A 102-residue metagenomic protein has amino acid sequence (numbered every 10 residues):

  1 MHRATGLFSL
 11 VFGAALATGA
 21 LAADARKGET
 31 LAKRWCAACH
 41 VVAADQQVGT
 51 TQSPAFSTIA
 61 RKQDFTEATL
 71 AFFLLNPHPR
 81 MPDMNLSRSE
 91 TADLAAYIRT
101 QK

Functional and structural regions predicted by a protein language model:
M1-T5: Positively charged n-region of N-terminal signal peptides that target proteins for export
G6-A17: Bacterial N-terminal signal peptides
A17-L31: Electrostatic cytochrome c docking/interface patches
R26, D64, N85-S89: Soluble non-cytosolic domains of exported or imported proteins
E29, A44-A71: Gly/Gly-Pro-rich "capping" loops immediately C-terminal to redox-active cysteine motifs in periplasmic/lumenal
K33-V42, L94: The canonical Cys-X-X-Cys-His
D45, Q101-K102: Inter-heme linker and motif-flanking segments adjacent to c-type heme-binding CXXCH motifs in c-type cytochromes
T51-I59, A71-Q101: Axial heme c-ligation environment in periplasmic c-type cytochrome domains
